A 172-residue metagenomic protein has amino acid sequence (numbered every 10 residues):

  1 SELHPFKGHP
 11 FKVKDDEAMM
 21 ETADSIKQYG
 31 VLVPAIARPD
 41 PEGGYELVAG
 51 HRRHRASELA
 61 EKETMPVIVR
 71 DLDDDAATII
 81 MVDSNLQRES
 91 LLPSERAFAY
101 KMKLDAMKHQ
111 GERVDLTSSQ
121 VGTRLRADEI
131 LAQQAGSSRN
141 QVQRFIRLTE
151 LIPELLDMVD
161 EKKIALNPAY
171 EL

Functional and structural regions predicted by a protein language model:
S1-R70, A76-S90: Short, charged/polar connector segments at secondary-structure boundaries
H51-R52, D73, E95, I146: Short beta->alpha linker loops
D75-A77, I164-A165: Short, conserved phosphate-binding/catalytic loop or strand-edge motifs used in phosphoryl-/nucleotidyl-transfer
R88-E171: Alpha-helical interaction elements
